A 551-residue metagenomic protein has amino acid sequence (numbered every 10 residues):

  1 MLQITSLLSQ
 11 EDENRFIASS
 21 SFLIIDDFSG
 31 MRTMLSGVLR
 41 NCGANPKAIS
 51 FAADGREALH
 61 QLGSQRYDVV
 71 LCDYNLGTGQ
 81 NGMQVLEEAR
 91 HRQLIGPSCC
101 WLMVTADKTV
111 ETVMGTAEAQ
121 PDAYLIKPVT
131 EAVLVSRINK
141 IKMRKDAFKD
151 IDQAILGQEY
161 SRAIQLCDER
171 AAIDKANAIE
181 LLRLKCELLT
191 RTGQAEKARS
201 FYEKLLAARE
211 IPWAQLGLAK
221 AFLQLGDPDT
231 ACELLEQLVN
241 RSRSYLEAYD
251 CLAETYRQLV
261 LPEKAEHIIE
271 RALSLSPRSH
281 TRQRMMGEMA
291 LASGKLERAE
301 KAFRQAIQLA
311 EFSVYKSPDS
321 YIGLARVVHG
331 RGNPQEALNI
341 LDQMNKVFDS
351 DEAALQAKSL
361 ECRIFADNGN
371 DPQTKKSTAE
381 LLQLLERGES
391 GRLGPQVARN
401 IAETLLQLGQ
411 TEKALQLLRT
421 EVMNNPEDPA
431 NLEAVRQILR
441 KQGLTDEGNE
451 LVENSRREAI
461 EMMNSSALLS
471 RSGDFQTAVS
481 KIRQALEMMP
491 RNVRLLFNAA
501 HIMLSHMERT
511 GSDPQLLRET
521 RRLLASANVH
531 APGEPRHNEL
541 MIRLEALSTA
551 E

Functional and structural regions predicted by a protein language model:
A18-L39: Conserved acidic segment of CheY-like receiver
F51-V69, G77, E196: Acidic, metal-coordinating helix/loop segments flanking the phosphotransfer/catalytic sites of two-component signaling
D73-N75, T105: Active-site residues of response regulator receiver
N81-G96: Short amphipathic alpha-helix used as the core "switch/output" element in two-component signaling
Q84, P97, K108-A123, S136: Alpha4 helix (beta4-alpha4-beta5 surface) of REC/receiver domains from two-component response regulators
V129-I138: C-terminal output helix
K142-R191: CheY-like receiver
E196-K441, T445-E447, L451-D474, S480 (+2 more regions): Flexible loop/N-cap segments at domain edges
